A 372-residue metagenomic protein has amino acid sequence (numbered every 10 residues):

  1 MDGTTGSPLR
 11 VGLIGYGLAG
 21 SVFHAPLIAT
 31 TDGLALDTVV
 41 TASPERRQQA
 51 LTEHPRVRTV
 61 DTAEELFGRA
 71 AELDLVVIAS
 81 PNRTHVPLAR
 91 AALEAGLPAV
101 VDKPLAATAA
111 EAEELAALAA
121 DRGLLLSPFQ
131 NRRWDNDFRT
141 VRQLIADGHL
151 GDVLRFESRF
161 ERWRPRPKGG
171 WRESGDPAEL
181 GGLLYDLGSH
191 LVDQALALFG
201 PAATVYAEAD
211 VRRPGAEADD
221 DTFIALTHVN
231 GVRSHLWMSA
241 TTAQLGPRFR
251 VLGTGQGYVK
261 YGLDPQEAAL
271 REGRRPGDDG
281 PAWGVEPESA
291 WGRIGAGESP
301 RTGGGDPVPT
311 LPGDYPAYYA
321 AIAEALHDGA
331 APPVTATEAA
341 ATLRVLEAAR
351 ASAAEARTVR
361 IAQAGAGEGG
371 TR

Functional and structural regions predicted by a protein language model:
M1-H54: N-terminal Rossmann-like dinucleotide-binding module
M1-P8, E65, L75-V77, P276 (+2 more regions): C-terminal helix-rich "cap/oligomerization" subdomain common to oxidoreductases
G20, D61, I78, V101 (+4 more regions): Hydrophobic residues in well-ordered beta-strands that form the structural core
T31, G255-P333, G370-R372: C-terminal glycine/acidic-rich active-site capping loop/insertion
V57-L118: Beta-loop-alpha module in the N-terminal Rossmann-like domain of NAD(P)-dependent dehydrogenases, especially those
E114-R132, G151-F156: Rossmann-fold dehydrogenase core element
R132-G215, A356: Predominantly a Rossmann-like dinucleotide-binding segment in NAD(P)-dependent oxidoreductases
S189, W237-L245: Glycine-rich phosphate/pyrophosphate-binding beta-alpha loops
